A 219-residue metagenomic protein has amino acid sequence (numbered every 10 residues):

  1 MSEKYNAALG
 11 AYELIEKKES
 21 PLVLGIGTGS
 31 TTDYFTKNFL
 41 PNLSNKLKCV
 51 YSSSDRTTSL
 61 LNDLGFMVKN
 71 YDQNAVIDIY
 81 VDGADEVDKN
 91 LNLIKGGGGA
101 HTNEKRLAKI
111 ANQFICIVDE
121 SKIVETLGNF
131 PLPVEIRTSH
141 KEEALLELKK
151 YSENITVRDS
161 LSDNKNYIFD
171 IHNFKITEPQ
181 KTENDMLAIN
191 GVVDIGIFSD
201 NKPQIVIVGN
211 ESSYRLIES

Functional and structural regions predicted by a protein language model:
M1-D82: N-terminal active-site beta-alpha-beta segment that forms phosphate/nucleotide-binding and substrate-recognition loops
S2-N6, D55-S219: Conserved phosphate- and dinucleotide-binding cores of soluble alpha/beta proteins, encompassing both enzyme active
